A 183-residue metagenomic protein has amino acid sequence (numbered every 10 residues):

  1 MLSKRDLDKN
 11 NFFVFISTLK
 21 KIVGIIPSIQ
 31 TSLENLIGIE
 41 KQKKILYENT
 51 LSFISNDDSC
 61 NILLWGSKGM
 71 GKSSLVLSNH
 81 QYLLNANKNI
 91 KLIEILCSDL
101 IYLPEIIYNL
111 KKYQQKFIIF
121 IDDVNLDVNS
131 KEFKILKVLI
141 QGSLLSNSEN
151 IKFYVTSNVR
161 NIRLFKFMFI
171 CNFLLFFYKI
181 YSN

Functional and structural regions predicted by a protein language model:
M1-G24: Interdomain "pre-motor" coupling segment immediately N-terminal to P-loop NTPase/helicase cores
K21-I45: Dynamic helix-loop-helix/coil hinge segments at AAA+ ATPase domain boundaries and subdomain interfaces
I25-P27, L51-S59: Phosphate-binding P-loop
K41-S55: Pre-Walker A adenine-sensing motif
N56-L77: Walker A/P-loop nucleotide-binding motif
Y82-F117, N125-N129: AAA+/P-loop NTPase substrate/partner-engagement loops
Y108, V128-F176: Conserved catalytic/switch belt of AAA+ P-loop NTPases
